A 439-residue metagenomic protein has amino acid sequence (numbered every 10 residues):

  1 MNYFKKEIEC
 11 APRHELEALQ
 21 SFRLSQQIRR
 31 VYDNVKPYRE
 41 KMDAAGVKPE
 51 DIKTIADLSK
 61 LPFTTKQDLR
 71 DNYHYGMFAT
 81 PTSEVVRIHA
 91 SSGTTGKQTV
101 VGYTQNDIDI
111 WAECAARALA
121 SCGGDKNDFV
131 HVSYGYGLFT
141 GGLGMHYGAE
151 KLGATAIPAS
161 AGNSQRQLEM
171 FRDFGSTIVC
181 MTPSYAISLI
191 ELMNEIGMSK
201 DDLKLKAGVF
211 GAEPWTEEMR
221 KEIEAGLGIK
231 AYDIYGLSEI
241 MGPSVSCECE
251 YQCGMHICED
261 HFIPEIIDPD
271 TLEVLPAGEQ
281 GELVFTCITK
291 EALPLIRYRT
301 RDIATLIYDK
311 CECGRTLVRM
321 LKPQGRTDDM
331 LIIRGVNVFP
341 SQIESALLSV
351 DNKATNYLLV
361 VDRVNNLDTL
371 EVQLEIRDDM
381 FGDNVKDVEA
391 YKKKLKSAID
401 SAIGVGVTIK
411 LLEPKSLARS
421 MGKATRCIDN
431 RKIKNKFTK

Functional and structural regions predicted by a protein language model:
M1-A90, T95-E113, R117-S121, N366-E371 (+4 more regions): Nucleotide 5′-phosphate-binding alpha/beta core
M1-E7, T64-Y232, I240, S244-E250 (+5 more regions): Active-site phosphate/ATP/adenylate-binding loop shared across adenylate-forming ligases
I8, H256, K322-R326: Short, flexible turn/loop "capping" segments at secondary-structure junctions
F22, F174, L203, Y298 (+1 more regions): Structured loop/turn residues at beta-strand edges in well-structured enzyme cores
G96, G197, T271-L272, G422: Detector for glycine-centered tight turns/loop "hinges" at secondary-structure junctions
V179, T289-I403, G422: AMP-binding/adenylate-forming catalytic core of the ANL superfamily
L203, C258-H261, R326: Short, solvent-exposed loop/turn segments at the edges of secondary structure
W215-K310: Conserved AMP-binding/adenylate-forming
